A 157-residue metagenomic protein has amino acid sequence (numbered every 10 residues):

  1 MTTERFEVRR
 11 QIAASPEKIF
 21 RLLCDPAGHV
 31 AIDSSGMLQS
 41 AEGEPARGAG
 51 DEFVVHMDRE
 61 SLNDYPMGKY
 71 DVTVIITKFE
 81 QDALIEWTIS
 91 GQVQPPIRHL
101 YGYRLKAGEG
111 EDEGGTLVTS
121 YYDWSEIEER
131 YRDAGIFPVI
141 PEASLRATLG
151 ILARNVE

Functional and structural regions predicted by a protein language model:
M1-A49: Hydrophobic ligand-binding cavity/cleft-lining segments
M1-T2, H29-S35, L62-G68, Q92-P96: Short, solvent-exposed secondary-structure boundary motifs
T2, R154-E157: Generic C-terminal helix-cap and adjacent flexible tail
T3, E52, D82-L84, E109-L117: A generic structural signal for beta-strand entry/edge sites
R5-E7, G68-T73, P96-G102: Short, surface-exposed coil-to-beta transition loops
I19-L23, H29, F53, I76 (+3 more regions): Hydrophobic pocket/interface hotspot
A41-S90, I151-N155: Glycine-rich portal/gate segments that line the openings of hydrophobic small-molecule binding cavities
T88-A147: Beta-strand/loop substructures that line and gate deep hydrophobic ligand-binding cavities in soluble
